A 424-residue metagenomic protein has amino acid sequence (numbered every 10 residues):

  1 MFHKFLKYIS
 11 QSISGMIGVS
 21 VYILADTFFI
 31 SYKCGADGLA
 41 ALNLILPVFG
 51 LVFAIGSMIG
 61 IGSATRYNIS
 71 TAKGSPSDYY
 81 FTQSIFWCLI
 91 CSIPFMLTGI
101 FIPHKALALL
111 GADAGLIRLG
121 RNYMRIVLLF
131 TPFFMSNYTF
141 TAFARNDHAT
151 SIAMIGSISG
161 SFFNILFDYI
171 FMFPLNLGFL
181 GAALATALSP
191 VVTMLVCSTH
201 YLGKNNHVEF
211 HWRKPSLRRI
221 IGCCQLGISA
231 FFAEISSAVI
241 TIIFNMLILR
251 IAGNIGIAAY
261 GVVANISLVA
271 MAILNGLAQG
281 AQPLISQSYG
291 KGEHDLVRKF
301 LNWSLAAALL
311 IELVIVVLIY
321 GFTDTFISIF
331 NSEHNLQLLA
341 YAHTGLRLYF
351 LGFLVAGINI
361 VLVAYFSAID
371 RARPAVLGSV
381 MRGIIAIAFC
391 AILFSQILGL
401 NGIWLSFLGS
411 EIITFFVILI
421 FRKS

Functional and structural regions predicted by a protein language model:
M1-C34, P47-G62, R66, L89-M96 (+4 more regions): N-terminal transmembrane alpha-helices
M1-I13, Y67-F130, L177-I228, I285-L351 (+1 more regions): Short alpha-helical transmembrane segments in multi-pass integral membrane proteins
K7-D26, I126, N137, G160 (+5 more regions): Transmembrane helical elements of multi-pass membrane transporters/channels
V21-A40, L107-A114, I170-L177, A238-N265 (+4 more regions): Helix-terminus/linker motif at the lipid-water interface of multi-pass membrane proteins
T27, G99, A142, D168 (+8 more regions): Structural signal for membrane-spanning alpha-helices in multi-pass inner-membrane proteins, emphasizing helix cores
I30-G50, G115-L119, F179-L180, R219-L226 (+5 more regions): Interfacial/gating helices of multi-pass transporter permease domains
L39-L97, F134-I152, A259-L318, T323 (+1 more regions): Small-residue-rich hydrophobic transmembrane alpha-helices
G60, I126-R145, A153-N164, A182-C197 (+5 more regions): Short runs within selected transmembrane alpha-helices of multi-pass transporters and secretion channels
